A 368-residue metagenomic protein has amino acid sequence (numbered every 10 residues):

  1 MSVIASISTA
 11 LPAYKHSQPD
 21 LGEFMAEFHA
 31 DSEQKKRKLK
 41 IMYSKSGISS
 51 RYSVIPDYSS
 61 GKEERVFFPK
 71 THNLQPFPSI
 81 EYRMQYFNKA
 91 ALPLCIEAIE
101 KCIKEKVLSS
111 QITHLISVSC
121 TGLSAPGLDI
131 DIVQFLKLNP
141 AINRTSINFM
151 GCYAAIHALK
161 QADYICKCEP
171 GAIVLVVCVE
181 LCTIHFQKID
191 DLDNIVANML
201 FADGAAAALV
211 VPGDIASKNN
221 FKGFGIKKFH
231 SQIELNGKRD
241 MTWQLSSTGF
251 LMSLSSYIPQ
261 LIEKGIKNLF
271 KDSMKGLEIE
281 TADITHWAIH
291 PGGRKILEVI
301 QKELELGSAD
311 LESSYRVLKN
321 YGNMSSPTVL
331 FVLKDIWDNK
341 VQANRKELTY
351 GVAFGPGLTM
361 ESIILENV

Functional and structural regions predicted by a protein language model:
M1-Y86, I173, F186-K264, N268 (+3 more regions): Condensing-enzyme catalytic core mediating Claisen C-C bond formation in acyl metabolism
M42, S46-L138, T281-L297: Conserved beta-ketoacyl condensing-enzyme motif
I48, A90-K104, Q161, A205 (+2 more regions): Short, well-ordered amphipathic alpha-helical segments that serve as non-catalytic structural scaffolds within diverse
P78, S110-H114, L136-N148, K188-D193 (+1 more regions): Glycine/charged-rich beta-loop-alpha catalytic/anionic-binding loops adjacent to active sites
A98-I112, K218, K267-T285, L304 (+1 more regions): Phosphate/pyrophosphate-binding loops at sites that engage ATP/ADP/AMP, CoA/4′-phosphopantetheine, polyphosphate
C120-T121, N139-A141, S146-K167, E263 (+3 more regions): Claisen-condensing/thiolase-fold acyl-transfer catalytic domains that form or cleave C-C bonds in fatty acid
L123-L138, V176-Q187, K238-W243, L297-L311: Acidic-glycine-rich active-site phosphate/pyrophosphate-binding loop
P140-I142, I147, H157-Q161, C178-N198 (+1 more regions): Active-site glycine-rich loop that binds ribose-phosphate moieties when present
